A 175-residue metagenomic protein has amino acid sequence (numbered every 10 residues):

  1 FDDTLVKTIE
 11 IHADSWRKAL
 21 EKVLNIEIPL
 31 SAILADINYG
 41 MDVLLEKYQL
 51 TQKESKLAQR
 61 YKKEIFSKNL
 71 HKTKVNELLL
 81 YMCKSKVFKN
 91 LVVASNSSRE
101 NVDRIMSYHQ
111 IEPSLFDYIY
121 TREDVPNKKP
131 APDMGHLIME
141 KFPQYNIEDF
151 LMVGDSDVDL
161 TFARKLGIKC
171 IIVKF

Functional and structural regions predicted by a protein language model:
F1-Y81, V87, S98: N-terminal helical cap/lid subdomain that shapes the substrate entry/recognition surface in HAD-like hydrolases
L5, Y120, I171-I172: A structural signal for hydrophobic residues in beta-strands of small regulatory alpha/beta folds
Q49-E54, K86-N90, N146, L166-I168: Short glycine/proline-enriched coil/turn segments at helix->beta-strand junctions
T73-E77, K129, G154: Conserved phosphate-coordination/catalytic loops
M82-S107: Substrate-recognition element of Asp-dependent hydrolases with the DxDx(T/V) motif
V92-S95, M152, I172: Structural beta-sheet core signal
R99-L151, D157-T161, K165-L166: Substrate-recognition "cap/lid" segment bordering the active-site pocket of phosphatases
D157, K174-F175: Short glycine-rich donor-binding/catalytic loop of glycosyltransferases that coordinates the nucleotide-sugar
